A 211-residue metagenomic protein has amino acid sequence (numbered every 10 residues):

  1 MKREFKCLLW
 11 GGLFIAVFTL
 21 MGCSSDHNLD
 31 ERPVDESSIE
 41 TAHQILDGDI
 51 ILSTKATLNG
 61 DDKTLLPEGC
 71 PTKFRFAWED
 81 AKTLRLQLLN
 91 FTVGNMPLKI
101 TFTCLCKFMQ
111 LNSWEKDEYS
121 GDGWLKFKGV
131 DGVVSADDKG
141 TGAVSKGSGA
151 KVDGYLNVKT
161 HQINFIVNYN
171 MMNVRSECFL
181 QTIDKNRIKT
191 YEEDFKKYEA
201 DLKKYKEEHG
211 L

Functional and structural regions predicted by a protein language model:
M1-G11: Bacterial N-terminal signal peptides that target proteins for export
F5, S25-W124, M172-L211: Acidic/polar, low-complexity intrinsically disordered N-terminal segments immediately downstream of a Sec signal
T19-G22: C-terminal motif of bacterial Sec signal peptides marking the signal peptidase cleavage site
Q87-L89, K128, I166: Beta-strand residues in well-ordered beta-sheet regions across diverse protein folds
W124-N164: Acidic, glycine-rich flexible loop segments
F165-N173: Short, exposed beta-strand-loop hairpins at the edges of beta-sheets in extracellular/periplasmic proteins
